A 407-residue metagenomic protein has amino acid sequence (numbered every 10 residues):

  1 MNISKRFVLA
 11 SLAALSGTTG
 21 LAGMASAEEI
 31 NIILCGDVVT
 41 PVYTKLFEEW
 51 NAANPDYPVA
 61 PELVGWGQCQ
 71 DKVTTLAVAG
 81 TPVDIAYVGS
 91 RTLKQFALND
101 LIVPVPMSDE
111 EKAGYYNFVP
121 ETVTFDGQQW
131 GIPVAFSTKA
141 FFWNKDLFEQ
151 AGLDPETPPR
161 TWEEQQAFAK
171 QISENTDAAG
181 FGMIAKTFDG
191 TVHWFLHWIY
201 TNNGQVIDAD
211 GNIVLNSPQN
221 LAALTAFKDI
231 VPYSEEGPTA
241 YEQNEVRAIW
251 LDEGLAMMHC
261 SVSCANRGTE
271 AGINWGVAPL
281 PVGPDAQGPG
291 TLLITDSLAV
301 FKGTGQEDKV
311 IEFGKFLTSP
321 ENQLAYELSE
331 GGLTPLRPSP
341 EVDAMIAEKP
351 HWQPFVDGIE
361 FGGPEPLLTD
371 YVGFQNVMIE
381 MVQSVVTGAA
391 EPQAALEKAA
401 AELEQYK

Functional and structural regions predicted by a protein language model:
P41, K94, V262-G276, G283-E380 (+1 more regions): C-terminal lobe and pocket-closing loops of periplasmic/extracytoplasmic Venus-flytrap solute-binding proteins
L46-F118, T124, Q150-G152, I249 (+4 more regions): Extracytoplasmic "Venus flytrap"/periplasmic binding protein-like
A52-A53, P58, E149-Q150, P155 (+2 more regions): Conserved C-terminal helix/tail region of periplasmic/extracytoplasmic solute-binding proteins
V83-D84, K112-L147, A179, Q287-P289 (+1 more regions): A structural signal for short loop-to-beta-strand junctions that line the ligand-binding cleft of periplasmic/secreted
S90-A140, Q166-F168, E174, W194 (+2 more regions): Hinge/lid segment of periplasmic solute-binding proteins
V103-N117, P158, F181-A185, N202-A222 (+4 more regions): Short, solvent-exposed loop/beta-turn-alpha elements that line the ligand-binding surface or hinge of extracytoplasmic
W130-V134, K139, E164-N212, L255: Extracytoplasmic/periplasmic solute-binding protein
Q166-Q171, D210-T239: Glycine-centered hinge/linker elements that transmit conformational signals in sensory and ligand-binding systems
